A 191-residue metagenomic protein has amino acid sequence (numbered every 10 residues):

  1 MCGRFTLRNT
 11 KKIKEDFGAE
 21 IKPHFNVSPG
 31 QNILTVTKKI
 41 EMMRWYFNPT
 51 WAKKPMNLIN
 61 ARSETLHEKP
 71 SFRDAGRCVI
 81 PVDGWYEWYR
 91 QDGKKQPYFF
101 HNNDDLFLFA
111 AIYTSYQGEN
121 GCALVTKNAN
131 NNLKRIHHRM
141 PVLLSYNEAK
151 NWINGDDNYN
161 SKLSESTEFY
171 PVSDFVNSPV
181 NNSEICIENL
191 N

Functional and structural regions predicted by a protein language model:
M1-N191: Short linear sequence motif anchored by a di-proline
